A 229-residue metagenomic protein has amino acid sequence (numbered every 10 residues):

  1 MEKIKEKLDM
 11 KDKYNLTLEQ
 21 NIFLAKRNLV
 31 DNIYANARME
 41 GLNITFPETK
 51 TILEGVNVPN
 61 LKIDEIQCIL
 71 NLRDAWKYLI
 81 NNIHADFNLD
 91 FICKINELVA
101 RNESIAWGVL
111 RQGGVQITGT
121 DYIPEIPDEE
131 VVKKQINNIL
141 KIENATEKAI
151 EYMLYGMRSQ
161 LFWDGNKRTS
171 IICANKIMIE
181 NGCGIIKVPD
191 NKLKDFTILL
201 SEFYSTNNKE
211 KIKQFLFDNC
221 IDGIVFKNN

Functional and structural regions predicted by a protein language model:
M1-N229: FIC/Doc superfamily catalytic core
